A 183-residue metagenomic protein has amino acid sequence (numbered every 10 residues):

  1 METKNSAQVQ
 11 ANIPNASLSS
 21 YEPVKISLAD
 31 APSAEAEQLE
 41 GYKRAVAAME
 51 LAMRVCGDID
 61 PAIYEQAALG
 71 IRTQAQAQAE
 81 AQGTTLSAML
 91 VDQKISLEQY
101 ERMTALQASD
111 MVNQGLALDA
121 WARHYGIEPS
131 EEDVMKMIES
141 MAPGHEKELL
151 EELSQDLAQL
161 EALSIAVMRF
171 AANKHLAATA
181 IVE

Functional and structural regions predicted by a protein language model:
M1-E183: FKBP-type peptidyl-prolyl cis-trans isomerases
